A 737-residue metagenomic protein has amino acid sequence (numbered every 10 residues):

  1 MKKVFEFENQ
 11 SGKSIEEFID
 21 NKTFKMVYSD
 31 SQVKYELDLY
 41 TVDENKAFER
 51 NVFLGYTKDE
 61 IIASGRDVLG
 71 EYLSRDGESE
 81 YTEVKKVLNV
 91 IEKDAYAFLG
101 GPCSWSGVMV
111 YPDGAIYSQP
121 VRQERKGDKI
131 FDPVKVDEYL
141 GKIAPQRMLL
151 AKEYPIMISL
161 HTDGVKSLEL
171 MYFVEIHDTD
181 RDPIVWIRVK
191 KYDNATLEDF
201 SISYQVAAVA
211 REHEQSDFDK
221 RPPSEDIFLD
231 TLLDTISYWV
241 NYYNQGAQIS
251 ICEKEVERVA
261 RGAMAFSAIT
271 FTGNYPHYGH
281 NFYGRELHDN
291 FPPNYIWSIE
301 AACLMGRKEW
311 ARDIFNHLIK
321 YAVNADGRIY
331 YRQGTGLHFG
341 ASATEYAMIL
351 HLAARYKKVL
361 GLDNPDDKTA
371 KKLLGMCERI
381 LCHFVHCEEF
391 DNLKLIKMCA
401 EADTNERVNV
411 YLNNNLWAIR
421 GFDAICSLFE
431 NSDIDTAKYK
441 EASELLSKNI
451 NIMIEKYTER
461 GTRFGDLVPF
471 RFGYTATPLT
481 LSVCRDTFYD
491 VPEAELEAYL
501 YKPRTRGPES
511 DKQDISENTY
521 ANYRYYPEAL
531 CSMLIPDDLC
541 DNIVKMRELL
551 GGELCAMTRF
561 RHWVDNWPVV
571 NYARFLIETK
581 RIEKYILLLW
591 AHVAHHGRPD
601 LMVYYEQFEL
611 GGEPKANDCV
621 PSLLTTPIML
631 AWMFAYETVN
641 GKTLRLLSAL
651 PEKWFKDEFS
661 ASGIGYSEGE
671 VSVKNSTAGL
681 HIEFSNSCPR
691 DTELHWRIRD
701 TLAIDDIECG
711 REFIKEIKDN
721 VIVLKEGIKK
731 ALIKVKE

Functional and structural regions predicted by a protein language model:
M1-E257, K642-T643, L647-E737: Terminal accessory carbohydrate-recognition/targeting modules of carbohydrate-active enzymes
V4-K22, V27-Q32, E36, Y40-V42 (+5 more regions): Non-catalytic carbohydrate-binding regions of carbohydrate-active enzymes
K126-D132, D137, P155, W310 (+8 more regions): Amphipathic, well-ordered alpha-helical segments in soluble domains
L168, L232-L233, S237-P365, C399 (+4 more regions): Substrate-binding groove/exosite segments of carbohydrate-active enzymes
G246-M264, M305, E309, V323-A325 (+2 more regions): Active-site acid/base region of carbohydrate-active enzymes
R258, G262, P293, W297 (+13 more regions): Generic recognition of stable, solvent-exposed alpha-helical segments in well-folded globular domains
F390-A400, R407-Y411, W417-N542, W567 (+1 more regions): Catalytic cores of carbohydrate-active enzymes
